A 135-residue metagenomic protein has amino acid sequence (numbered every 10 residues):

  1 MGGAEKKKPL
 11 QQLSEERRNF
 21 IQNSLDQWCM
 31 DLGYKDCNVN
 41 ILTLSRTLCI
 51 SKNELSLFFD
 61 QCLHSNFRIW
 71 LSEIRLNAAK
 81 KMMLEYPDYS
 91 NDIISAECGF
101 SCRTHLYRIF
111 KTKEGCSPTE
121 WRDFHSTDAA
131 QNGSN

Functional and structural regions predicted by a protein language model:
M1-Y89, I93: Membrane-proximal linker segments that couple transmembrane helices to downstream signaling/catalytic modules
G2-G3, Q12, R108-N135: …primarily DNA-binding HTH/wHTH and HhH modules…
T43, N66, G99, F110 (+1 more regions): Conserved functional loop/turn residues at catalytic and ligand-binding sites
I50, F100-S101: The short coil/loop that forms the "turn" connecting the two helices of the helix-turn-helix
L55, H105-L106, F110: Short hydrophobic/aromatic patch on the recognition helix
C62-L63, I74, A78, S101 (+2 more regions): The DNA-recognition helices of helix-turn-helix-type DNA-binding domains
D92, C102-R103: Short, polar N-cap/turn motifs at the start of nucleic acid-interacting alpha helices
A96: Cysteine protease catalytic core and zymogen-processing segment of caspase-like enzymes
